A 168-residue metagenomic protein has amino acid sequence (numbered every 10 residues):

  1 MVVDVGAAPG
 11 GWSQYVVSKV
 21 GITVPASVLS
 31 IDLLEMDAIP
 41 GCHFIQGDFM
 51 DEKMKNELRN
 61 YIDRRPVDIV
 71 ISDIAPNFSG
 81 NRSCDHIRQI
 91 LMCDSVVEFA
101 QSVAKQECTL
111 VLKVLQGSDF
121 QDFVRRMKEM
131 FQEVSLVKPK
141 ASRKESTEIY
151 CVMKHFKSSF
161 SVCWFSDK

Functional and structural regions predicted by a protein language model:
M1-A8: Conserved class I S-adenosyl-L-methionine
P9-T23: Conserved SAM-binding loop of SAM-dependent methyltransferases across substrates and taxa, primarily the Class I
K19-V20, F99-V103, K113, M130: Conserved helix-to-beta-strand junction in the class I
I22, I31-S79: S-adenosyl-L-methionine
I22-P25, V103-T109: Short glycine-dipeptide loop
F78-Q89: Glycine/threonine-rich flexible loop motifs
I90-Q106: A short glycine-rich, Lys/Arg-flanked "PGG" loop and its adjoining helix->strand segment in the class I
Q116-K168: Class I S-adenosyl-L-methionine
